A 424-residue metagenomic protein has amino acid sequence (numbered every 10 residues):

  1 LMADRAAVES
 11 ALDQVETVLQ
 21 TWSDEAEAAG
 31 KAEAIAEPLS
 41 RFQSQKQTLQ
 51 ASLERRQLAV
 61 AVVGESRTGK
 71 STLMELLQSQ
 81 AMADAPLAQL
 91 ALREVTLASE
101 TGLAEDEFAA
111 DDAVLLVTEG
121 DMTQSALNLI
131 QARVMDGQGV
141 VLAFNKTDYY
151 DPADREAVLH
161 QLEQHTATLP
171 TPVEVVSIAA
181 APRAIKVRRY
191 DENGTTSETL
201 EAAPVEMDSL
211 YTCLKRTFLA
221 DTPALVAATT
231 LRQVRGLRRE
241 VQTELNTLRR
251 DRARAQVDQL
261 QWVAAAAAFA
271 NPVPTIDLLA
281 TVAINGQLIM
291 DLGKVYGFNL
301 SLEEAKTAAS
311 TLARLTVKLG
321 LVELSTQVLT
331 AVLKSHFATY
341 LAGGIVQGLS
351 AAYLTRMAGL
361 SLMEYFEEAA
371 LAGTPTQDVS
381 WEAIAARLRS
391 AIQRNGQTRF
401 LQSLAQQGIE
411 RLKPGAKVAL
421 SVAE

Functional and structural regions predicted by a protein language model:
L1-G102, L360: Conserved G1/Walker A P-loop phosphate-binding module
A51-S66, L245-I284, S310-G320: Transmembrane alpha-helical segments and their cytosolic interface motifs in multi-pass membrane proteins
F108-L127, V140-R155: Conserved Switch II/interswitch segment of TRAFAC-class P-loop GTPases
Y150-V226: Canonical P-loop GTPase G-domain recognition
A224-D251: Active-site helix-to-loop segments that bind/position phosphate- or nucleotide-bearing substrates and donors across
A266-L279, T326-A351: Short hydrophobic membrane-inserting alpha-helices and related fusion/pore-forming segments
K294, F298-H336, Y340-G344: Hydrophobic alpha-helical transmembrane segments and adjacent short intramembrane/lumenal linkers of inner/organellar
Q347, G359-M363, E367-E424: Acidic, carboxylate-rich catalytic segments that either coordinate divalent cations
